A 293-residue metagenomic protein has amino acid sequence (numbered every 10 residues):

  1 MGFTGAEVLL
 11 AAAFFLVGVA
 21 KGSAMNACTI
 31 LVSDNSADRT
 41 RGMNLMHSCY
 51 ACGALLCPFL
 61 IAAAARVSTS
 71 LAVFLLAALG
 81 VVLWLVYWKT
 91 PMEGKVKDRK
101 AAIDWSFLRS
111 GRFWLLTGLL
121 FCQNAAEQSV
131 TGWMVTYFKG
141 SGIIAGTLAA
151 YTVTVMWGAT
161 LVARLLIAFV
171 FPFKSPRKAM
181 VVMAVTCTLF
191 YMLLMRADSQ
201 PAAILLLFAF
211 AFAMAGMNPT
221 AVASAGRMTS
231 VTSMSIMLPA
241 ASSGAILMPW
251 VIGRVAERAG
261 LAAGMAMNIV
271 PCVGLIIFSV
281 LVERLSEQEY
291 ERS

Functional and structural regions predicted by a protein language model:
M1-G5, T186-D198: C-terminal ends and interior cores of transmembrane alpha-helices in multi-pass membrane transporters/permeases
L9-S23, A202-A215: Hydrophobic core of transmembrane alpha-helices in multi-pass small-molecule transporters, especially MFS/SLC-type
A13-S48: Cytoplasmic helix-loop-helix junction between adjacent transmembrane helices in 12-TM secondary transporters
G22-S36, M214-T229: Intracellular juxtamembrane helix-capping segments at the cytosolic ends of symmetry-related transmembrane helices
A62, A72, A77-K97, F278-E283: C-terminal membrane-cytosol helix-exit motif in multi-pass small-molecule transporters
A65, A163-S175, A256-E257: Helix-to-loop junctions at the C-terminal end of transmembrane segments in multipass secondary transporters
G111-V162: Extracytoplasmic gate region of multi-pass secondary transporters
M228-L261, M265-P271: A late C-terminal transmembrane helix in Major Facilitator Superfamily
